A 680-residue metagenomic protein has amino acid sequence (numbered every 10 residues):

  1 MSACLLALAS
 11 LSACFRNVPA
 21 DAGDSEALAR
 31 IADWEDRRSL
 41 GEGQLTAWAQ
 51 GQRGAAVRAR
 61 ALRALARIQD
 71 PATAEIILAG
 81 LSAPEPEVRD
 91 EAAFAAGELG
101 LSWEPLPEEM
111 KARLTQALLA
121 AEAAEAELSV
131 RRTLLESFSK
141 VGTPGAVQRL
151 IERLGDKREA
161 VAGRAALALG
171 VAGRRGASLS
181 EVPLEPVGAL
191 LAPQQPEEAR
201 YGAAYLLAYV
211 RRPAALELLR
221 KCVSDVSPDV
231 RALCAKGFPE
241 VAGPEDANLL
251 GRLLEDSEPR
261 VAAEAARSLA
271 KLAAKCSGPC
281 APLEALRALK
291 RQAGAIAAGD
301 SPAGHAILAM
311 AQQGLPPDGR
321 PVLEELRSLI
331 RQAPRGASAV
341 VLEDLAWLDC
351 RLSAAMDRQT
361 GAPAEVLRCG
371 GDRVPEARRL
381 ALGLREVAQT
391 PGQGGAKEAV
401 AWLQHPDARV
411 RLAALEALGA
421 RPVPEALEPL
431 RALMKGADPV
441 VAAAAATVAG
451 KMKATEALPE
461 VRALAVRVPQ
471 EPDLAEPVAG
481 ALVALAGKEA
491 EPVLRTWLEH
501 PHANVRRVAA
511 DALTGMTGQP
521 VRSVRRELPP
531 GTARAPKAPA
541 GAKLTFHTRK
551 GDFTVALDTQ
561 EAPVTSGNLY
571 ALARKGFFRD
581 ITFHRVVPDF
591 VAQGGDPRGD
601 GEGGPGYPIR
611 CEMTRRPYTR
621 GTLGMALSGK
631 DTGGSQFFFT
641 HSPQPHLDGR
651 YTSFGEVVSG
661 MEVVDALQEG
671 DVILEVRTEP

Functional and structural regions predicted by a protein language model:
S2-S10: Bacterial N-terminal signal peptides
C14-R67, E87, A93, E109: N-terminal leader/linker segments that initiate helical-solenoid repeat arrays
F15-N17, R37-Q50, D70-S82, S102-A123 (+12 more regions): Amphipathic alpha-helical scaffolding segments comprising HEAT/armadillo-like alpha-solenoid repeats
R30, A61, A92, L134 (+12 more regions): Conserved hydrophobic register position within alpha-solenoid helical repeats
A32, A66, G97, S139 (+12 more regions): Structural signature of alpha-helical solenoid repeat scaffolds
R53-G54, P84-E85, A126-E127, K157-R158 (+10 more regions): Short inter-helical turns and helix N-cap capping residues of alpha-solenoid HEAT/ARM repeat scaffolds
R58, R89, R131, A162 (+11 more regions): Residue-level detector of extended alpha-helical repeat arrays and alpha-solenoid scaffolds
V440, P459, A463-P680: Cyclophilin-like peptidyl-prolyl cis-trans isomerases
